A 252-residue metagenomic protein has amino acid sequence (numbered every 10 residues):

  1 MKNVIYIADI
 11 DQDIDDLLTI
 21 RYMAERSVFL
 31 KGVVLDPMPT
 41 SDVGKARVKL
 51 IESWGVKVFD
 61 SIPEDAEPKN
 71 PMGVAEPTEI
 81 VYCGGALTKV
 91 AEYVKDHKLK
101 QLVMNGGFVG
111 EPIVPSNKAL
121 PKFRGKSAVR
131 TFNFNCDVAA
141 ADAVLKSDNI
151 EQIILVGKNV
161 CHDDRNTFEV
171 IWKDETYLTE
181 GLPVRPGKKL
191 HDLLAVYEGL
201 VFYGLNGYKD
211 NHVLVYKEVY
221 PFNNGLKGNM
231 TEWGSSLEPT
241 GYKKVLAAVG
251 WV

Functional and structural regions predicted by a protein language model:
M1-V252: N-terminal acidic, glycine/proline-rich low-complexity segments
